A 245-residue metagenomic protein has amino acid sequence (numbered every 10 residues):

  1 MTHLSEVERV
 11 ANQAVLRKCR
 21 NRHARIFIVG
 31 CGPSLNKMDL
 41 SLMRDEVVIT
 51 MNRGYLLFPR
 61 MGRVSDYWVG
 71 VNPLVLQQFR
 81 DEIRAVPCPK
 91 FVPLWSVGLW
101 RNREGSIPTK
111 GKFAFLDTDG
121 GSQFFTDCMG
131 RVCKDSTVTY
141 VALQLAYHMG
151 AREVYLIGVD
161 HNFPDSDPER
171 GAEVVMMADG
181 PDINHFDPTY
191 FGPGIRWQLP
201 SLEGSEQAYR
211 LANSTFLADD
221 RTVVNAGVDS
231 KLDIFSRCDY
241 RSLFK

Functional and structural regions predicted by a protein language model:
M1-K245: Metal-ion/cofactor- or nucleotide/acyl-coenzyme-handling active-site neighborhoods
